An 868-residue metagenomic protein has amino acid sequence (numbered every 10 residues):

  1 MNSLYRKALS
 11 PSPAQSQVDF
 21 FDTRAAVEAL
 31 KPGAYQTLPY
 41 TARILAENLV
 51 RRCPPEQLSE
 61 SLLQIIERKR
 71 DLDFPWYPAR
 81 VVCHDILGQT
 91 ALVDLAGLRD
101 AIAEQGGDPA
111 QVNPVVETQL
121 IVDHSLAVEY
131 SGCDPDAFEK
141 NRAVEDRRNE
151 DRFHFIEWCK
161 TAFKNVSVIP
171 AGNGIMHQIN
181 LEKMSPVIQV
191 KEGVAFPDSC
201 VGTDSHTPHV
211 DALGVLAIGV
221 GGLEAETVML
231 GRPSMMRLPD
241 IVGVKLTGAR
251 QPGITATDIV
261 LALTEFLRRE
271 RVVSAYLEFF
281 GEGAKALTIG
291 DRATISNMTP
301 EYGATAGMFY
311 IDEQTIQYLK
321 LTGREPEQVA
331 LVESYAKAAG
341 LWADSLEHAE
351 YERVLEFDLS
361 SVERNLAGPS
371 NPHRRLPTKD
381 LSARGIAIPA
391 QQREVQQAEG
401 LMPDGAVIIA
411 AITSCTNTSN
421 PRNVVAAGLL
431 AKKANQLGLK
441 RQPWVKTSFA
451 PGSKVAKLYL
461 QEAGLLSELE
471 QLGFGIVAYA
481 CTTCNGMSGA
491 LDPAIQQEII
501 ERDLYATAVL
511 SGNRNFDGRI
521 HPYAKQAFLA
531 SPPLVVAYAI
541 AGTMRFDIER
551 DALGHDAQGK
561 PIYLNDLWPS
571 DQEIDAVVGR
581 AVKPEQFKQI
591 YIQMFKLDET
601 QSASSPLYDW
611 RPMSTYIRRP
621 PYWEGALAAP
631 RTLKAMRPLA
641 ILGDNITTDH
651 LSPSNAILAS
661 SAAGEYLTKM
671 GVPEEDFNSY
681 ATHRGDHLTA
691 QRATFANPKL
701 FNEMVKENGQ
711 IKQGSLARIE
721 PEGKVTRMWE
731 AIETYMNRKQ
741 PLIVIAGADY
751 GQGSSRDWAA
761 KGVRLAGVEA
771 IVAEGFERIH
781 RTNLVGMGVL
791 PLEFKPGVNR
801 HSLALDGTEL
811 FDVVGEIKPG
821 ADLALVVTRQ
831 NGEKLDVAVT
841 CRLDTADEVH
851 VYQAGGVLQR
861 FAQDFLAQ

Functional and structural regions predicted by a protein language model:
M1-Q868: Fe-S-dependent hydro-lyases/dehydratases of central metabolism
